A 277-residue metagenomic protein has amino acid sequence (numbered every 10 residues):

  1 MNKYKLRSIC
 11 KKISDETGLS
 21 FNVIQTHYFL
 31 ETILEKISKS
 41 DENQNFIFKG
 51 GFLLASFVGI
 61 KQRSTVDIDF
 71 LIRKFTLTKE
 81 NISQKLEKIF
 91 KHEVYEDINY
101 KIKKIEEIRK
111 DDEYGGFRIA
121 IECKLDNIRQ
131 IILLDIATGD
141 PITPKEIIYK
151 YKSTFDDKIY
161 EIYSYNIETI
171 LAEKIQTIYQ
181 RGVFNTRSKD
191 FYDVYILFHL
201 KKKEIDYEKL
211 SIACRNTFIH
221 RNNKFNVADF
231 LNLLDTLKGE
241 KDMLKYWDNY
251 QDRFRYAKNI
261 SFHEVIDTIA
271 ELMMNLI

Functional and structural regions predicted by a protein language model:
M1-F46, A55-S64, I68-I277: Structured mid-to-C-terminal alpha-helical surface segments
